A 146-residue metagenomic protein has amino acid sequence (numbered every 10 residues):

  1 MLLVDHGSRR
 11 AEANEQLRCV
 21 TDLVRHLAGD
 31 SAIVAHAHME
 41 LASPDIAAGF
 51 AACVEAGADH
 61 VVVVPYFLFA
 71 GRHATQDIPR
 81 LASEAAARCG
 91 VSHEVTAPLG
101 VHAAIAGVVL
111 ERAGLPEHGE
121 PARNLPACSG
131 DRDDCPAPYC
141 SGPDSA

Functional and structural regions predicted by a protein language model:
M1-A146: Active-site-proximal alpha-helix that buttresses catalytic centers in soluble enzyme cores
